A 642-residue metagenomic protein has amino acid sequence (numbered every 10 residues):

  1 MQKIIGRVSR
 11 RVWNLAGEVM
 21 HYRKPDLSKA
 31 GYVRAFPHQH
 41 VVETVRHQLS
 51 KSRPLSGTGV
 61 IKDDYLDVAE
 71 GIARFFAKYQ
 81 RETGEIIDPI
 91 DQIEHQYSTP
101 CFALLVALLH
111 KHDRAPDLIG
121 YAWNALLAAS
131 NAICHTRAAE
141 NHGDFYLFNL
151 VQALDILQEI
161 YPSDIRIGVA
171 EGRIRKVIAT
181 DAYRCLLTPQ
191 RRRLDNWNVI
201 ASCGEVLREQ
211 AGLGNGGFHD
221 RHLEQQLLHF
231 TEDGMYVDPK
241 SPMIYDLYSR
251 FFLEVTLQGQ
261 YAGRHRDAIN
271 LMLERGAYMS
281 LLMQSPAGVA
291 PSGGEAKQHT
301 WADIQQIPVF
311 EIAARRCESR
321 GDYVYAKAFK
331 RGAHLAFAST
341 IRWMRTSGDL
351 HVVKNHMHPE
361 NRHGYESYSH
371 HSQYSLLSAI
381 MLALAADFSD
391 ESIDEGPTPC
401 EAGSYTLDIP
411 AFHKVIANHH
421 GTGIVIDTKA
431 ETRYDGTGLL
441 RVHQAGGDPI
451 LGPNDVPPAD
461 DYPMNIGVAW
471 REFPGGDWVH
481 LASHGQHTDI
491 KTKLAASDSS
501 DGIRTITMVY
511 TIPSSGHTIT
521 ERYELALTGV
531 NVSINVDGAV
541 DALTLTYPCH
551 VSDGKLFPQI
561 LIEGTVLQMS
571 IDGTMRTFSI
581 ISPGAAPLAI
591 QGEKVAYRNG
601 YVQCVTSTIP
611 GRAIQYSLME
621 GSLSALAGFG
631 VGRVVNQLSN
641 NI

Functional and structural regions predicted by a protein language model:
I4-W123: Low-complexity, Ser/Thr/Pro/Gly-enriched N-terminal "stalk/linker" regions
R7, R11, L15-E18, Y22 (+10 more regions): Surface-exposed polar/charged interaction patches
V45-G57, P449-A459, A627-F629: Acidic Ser/Thr/Pro-rich low-complexity disordered segments that often serve as glycosylated linkers/stalks around
A77-M272, Q284-P308: Aromatic-lined, polymer-binding surfaces characteristic of secreted/periplasmic polysaccharide-degrading enzymes
L126, I174-I178, L273-S280, F329 (+1 more regions): Short amphipathic alpha-helical coiled-coil/interface segments
Y236, V415-H419, I503-T511, L567-M569 (+3 more regions): Generic recognition of long tandem-repeat/solenoid scaffolds
L282-P587: Extended polysaccharide-engagement surfaces of secreted carbohydrate-active enzymes
S579-I642: Beta-strand-rich recognition/accessory modules
